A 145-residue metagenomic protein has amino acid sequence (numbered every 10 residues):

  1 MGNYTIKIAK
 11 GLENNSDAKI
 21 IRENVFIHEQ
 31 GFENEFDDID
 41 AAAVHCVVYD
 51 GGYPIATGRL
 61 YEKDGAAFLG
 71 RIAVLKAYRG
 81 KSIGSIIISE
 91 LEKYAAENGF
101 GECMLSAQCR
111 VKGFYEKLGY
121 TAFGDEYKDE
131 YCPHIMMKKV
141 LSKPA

Functional and structural regions predicted by a protein language model:
M1-L12, S142-A145: Conserved N-terminal entry element of GNAT/NAT acetyltransferase domains
I20-G51, I55: Active-site rim helix/loop that mediates acceptor-substrate recognition in acyltransferases
V47, Y53-Y61, A66-A73: Conserved beta-strand in the GNAT
E62-G70, R79-G80, D129-H134: A conserved beta-turn-beta hairpin within the catalytic core of GNAT-like acetyltransferases that forms part
V74, G80-K93: Conserved acetyl-CoA-binding loop-helix of GNAT-fold acetyltransferases
I88, A95-Q108: Conserved GNAT acetyl-CoA-binding A-motif
M104-S106, E116, T121-M136: Conserved catalytic-core motifs of GNAT/GCN5-like acyltransferases
